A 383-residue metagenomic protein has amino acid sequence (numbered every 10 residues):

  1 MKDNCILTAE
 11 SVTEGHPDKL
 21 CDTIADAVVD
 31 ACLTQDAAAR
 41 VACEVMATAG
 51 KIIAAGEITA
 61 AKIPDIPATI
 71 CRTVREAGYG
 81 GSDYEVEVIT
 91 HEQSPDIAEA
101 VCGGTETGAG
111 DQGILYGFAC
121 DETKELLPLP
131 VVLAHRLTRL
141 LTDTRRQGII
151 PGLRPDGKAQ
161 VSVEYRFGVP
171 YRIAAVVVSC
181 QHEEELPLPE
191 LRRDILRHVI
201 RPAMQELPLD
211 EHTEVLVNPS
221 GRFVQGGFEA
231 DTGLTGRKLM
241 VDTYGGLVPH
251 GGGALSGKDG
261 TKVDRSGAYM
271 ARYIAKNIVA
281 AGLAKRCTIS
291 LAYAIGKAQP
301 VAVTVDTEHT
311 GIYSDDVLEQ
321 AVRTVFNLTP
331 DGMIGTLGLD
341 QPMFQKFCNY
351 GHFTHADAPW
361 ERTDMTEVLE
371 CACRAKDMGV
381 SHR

Functional and structural regions predicted by a protein language model:
M1-A42, V368, A372: N-terminal, positively charged regions that mediate nucleic acid binding
T8, G50, A68, R75 (+3 more regions): Glycine-rich, mobile lid/loop segments that gate access to catalytic sites or pores
E10-V12, H16-C21, T107-T123, V224-V248 (+2 more regions): Conserved phosphate/anionic-ligand binding catalytic regions in large, soluble enzymes, centered on
E14-L33, T123-R139, D259-G282: Alpha-helical support elements that line or immediately flank enzyme active sites and cofactor-binding pockets
A39-C43, G157-V163, T213-V217, L283-A294: A short glycine-rich, hydrophobically flanked beta-strand micro-motif that places a catalytic Asp/Glu for divalent metal
A42-A60, I295-Q299: Short, charge-patterned binding micro-sites
T48, R286, Y293-R383: Internal helix-turn-beta structural module
L186-V279: Glycine-rich anion/phosphate-binding loop at the beta-strand->alpha-helix junction
